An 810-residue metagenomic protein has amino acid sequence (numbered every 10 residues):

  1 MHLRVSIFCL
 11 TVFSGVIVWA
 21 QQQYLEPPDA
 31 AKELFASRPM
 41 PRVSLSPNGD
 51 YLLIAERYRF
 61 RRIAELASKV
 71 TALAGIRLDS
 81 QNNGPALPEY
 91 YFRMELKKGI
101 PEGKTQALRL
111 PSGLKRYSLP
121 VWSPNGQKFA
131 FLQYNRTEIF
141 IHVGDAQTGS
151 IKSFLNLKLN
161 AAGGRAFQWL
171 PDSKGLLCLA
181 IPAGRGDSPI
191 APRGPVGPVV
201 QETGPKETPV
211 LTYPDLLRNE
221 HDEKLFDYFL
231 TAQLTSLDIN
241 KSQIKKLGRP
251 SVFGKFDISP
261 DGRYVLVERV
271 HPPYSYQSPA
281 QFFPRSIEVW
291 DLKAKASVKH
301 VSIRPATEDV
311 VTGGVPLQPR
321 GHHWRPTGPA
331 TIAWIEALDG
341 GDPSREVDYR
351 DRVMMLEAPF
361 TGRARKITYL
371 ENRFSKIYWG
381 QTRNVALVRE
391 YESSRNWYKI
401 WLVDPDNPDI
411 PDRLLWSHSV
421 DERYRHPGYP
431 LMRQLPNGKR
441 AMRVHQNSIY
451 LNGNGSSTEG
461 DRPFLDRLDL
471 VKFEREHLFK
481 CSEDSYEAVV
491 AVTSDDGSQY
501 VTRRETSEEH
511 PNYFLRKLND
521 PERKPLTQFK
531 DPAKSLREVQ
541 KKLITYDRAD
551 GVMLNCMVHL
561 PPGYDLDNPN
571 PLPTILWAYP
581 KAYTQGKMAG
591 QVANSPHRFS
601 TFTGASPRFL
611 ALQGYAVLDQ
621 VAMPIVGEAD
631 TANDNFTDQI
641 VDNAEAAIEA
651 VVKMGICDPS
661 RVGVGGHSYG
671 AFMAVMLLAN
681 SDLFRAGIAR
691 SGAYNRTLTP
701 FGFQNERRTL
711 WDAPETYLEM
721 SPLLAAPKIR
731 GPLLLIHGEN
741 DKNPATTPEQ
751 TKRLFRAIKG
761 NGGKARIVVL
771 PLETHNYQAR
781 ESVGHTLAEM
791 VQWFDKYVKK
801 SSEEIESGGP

Functional and structural regions predicted by a protein language model:
M1-V5: Positively charged n-region of N-terminal signal peptides that target proteins for export
S6-G15: Bacterial N-terminal signal peptides
C9, A20-E538, M553, G590-Q591 (+2 more regions): Beta-propeller folds
Y90-M94, K587, N594-P810: Active-site-proximal cap/loop segments of hydrolase catalytic domains
T527-N570: N-terminal cap/lid segment of alpha/beta-hydrolase-fold proteins
H559, W577-A578, G665, I736: Short hydrophobic segments within beta-strands
D565-N570, I575-P596: Short, surface-exposed "cap/lid" segments of acyl-processing enzymes
